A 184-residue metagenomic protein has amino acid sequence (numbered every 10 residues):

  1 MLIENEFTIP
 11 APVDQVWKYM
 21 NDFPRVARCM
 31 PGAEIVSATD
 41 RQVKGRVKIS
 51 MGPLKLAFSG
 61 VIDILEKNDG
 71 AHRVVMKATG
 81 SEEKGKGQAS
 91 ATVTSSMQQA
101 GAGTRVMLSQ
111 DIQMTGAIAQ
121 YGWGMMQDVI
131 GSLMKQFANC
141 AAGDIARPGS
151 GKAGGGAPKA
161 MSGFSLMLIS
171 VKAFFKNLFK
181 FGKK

Functional and structural regions predicted by a protein language model:
M1-K44, S50-G52, P158-K184: Hydrophobic ligand-binding cavity/cleft-lining segments
L2-E6, Q42, A57, R73 (+2 more regions): Intrinsic-disorder/low-complexity, polar/charged segments enriched in Ser/Thr/Lys/Arg/Asp/Glu/Gln
V16-W17, V26, G45, I64 (+2 more regions): Hydrophobic pocket/interface hotspot
S37-S81, G182: Glycine-rich portal/gate segments that line the openings of hydrophobic small-molecule binding cavities
E66, G80-V129: Beta-strand/loop substructures that line and gate deep hydrophobic ligand-binding cavities in soluble
T94, Q98-A100, R105-M107, M134 (+2 more regions): Charged, low-complexity N-terminal segments of organelle-associated membrane proteins
A117-K152: A conserved amphipathic terminal alpha-helix motif
